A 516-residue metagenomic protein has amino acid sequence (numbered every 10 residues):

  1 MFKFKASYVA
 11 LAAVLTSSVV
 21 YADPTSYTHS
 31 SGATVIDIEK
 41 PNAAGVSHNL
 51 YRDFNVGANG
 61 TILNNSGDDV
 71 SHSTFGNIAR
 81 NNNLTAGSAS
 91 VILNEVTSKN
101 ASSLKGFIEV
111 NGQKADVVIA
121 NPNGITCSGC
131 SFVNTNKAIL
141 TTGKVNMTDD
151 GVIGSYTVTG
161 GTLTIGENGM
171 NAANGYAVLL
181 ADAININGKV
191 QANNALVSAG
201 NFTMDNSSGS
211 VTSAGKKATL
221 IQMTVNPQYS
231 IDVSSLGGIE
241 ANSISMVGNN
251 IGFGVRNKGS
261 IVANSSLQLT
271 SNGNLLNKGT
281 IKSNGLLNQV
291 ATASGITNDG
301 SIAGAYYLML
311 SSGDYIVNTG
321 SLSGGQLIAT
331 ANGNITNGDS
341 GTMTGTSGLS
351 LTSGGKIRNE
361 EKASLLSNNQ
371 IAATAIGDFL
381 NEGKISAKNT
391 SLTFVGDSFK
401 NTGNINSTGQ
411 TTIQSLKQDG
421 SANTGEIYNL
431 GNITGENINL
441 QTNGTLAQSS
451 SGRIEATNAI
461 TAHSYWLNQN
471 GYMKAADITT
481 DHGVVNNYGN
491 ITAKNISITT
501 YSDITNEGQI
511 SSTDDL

Functional and structural regions predicted by a protein language model:
M1, Y8-A10, R453, K474: Intrinsically disordered, low-complexity segments enriched in polar/charged small residues
F2-K5, V19-V262, T270: Solvent-exposed adhesion/ligand-recognition segments of exported proteins
A10-S17: Bacterial N-terminal signal peptides
T25, S30-G32, S283, V290 (+5 more regions): Generic low-complexity segments that are intrinsically disordered, proline-rich and/or Lys/Arg-biased
R52-F54, R80-L84, S102-V110, I125-F132 (+18 more regions): Short, T/G/N/S-enriched strand-turn elements that build extracellular solenoid repeat scaffolds
F54, N82-L84, V91-T97, A115-A120 (+18 more regions): Well-ordered beta-strand segments characteristic of repetitive beta-sheet solenoids
